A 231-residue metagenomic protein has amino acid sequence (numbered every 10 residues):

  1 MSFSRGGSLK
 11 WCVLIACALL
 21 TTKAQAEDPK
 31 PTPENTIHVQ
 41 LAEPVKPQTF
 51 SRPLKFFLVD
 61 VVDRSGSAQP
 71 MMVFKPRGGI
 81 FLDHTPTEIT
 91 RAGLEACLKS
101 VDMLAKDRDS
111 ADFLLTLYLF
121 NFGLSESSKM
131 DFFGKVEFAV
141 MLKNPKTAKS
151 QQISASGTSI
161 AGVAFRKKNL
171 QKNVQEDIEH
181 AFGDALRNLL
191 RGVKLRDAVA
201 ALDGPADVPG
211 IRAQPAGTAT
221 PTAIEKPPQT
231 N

Functional and structural regions predicted by a protein language model:
M1-C12: Bacterial N-terminal signal peptides that target proteins for export
W11-L19: Bacterial N-terminal signal peptides
A24-E88, K194-N231: A structural "domain/chain start" motif
E27-N35, V101-Q152, I160-R166, P221-I224 (+1 more regions): Surface-exposed short loop/turn segments
M71-T85, P145-A201: Short secondary-structure boundary motifs at beta->alpha junctions and helix caps
P76-K106, L117: Mid-chain, structured segments of secreted extracytoplasmic proteins
T90, L94-D102, G123, F182-L189 (+2 more regions): Sec/Tat-exported extracytoplasmic proteins
